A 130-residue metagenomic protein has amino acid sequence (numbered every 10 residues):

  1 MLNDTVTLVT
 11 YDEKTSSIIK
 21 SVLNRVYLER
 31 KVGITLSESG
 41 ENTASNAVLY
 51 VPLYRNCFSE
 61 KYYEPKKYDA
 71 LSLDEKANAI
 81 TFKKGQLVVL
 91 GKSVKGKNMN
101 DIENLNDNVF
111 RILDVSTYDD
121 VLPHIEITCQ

Functional and structural regions predicted by a protein language model:
M1-L23: N-terminal intrinsically disordered, low-complexity, charge/repeat-rich segments that act as generic
I19-Q130: Short, conserved turn/kink motifs that form compact alpha/beta structural patches or helix kinks used as
